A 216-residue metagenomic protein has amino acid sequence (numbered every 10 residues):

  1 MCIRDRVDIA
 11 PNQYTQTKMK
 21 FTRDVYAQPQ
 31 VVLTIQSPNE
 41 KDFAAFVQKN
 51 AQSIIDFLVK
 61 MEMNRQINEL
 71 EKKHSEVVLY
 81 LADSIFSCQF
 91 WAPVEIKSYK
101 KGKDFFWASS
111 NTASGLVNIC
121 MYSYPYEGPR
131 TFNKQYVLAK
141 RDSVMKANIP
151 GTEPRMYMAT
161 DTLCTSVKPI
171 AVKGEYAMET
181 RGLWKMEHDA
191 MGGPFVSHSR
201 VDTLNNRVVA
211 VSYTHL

Functional and structural regions predicted by a protein language model:
M1-D5, T214-H215: Conserved small/polar residues in nucleotide/adenosyl-binding loops
D5-S37, K41, A147-N205: Signature of long, low-cysteine stretches enriched in small and polar/charged residues
Q30, I85-S87, P93-E95, F105 (+2 more regions): Extracellular structured ligand-interaction cores
Q36, Y124, Y213: Active-site-proximal beta-strand/loop segments in catalytic clefts of secreted hydrolases
D42-N68, F90, V94-I96, R207-L216: Surface-exposed amphipathic alpha-helical segments
V59, M63-R65, E69, K73 (+2 more regions): Charge-rich, low-complexity N-terminal segments
L70-K100: N-terminal "mature-domain start" segment
P93-T152: Secretory pathway targeting signatures of secreted, lumenal, and periplasmic proteins
